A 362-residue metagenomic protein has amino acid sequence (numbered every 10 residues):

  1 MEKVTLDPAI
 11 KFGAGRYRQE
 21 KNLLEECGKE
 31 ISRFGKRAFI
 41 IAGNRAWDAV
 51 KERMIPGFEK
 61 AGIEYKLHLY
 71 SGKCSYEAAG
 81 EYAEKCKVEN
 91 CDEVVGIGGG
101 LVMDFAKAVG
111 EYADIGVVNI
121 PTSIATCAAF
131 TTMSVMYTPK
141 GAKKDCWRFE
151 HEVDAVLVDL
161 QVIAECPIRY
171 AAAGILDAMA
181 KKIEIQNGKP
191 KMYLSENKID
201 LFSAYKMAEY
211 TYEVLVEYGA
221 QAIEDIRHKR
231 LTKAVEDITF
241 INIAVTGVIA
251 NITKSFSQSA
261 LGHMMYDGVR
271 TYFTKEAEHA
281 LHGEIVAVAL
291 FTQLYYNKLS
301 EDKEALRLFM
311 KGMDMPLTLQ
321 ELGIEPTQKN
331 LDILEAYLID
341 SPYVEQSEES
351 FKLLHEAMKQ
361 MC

Functional and structural regions predicted by a protein language model:
M1-E93, L319: ATP/NTP phosphate-donor binding region
I10, K191, L299-C362: C-terminal charged capping/lid subdomain of soluble metabolic enzymes
G15, E111-Y205: A glycine/threonine-rich phosphate-anchoring loop and its flanking beta-alpha core in nucleotide/phosphate-binding
S32, E59, I63, K87 (+14 more regions): Generic secondary-structure signature for well-ordered alpha-helical cores
W47-K51, L101-A108, T126-F130, Q258: Short glycine/serine/threonine-rich phosphate/pyrophosphate-binding segments that cradle anionic phosphate groups
C86-V109, A113-I124: A short, small-residue-rich loop immediately preceding and capping a beta-strand
E196-F309: Active-site segments that bind and position negatively charged phosphate/pyrophosphate groups
